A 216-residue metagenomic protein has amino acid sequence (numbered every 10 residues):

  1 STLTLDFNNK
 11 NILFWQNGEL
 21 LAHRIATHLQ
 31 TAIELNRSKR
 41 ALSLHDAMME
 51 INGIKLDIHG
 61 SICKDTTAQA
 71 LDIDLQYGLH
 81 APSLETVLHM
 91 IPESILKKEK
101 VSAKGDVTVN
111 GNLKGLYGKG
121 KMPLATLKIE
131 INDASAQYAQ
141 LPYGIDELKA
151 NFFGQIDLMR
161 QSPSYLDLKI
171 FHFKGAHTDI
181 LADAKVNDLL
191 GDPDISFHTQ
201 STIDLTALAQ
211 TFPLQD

Functional and structural regions predicted by a protein language model:
S1, D6-T67, Q76-H89, S102-G118 (+2 more regions): Hydrophobic lipid-interacting interfaces of membrane-associated proteins
I95: Surface-exposed, gly/pro-biased binding rims or lids
P213-Q215: Extended Gly/Ser/Thr-rich low-complexity repeat segments, especially those forming or decorating extracellular
